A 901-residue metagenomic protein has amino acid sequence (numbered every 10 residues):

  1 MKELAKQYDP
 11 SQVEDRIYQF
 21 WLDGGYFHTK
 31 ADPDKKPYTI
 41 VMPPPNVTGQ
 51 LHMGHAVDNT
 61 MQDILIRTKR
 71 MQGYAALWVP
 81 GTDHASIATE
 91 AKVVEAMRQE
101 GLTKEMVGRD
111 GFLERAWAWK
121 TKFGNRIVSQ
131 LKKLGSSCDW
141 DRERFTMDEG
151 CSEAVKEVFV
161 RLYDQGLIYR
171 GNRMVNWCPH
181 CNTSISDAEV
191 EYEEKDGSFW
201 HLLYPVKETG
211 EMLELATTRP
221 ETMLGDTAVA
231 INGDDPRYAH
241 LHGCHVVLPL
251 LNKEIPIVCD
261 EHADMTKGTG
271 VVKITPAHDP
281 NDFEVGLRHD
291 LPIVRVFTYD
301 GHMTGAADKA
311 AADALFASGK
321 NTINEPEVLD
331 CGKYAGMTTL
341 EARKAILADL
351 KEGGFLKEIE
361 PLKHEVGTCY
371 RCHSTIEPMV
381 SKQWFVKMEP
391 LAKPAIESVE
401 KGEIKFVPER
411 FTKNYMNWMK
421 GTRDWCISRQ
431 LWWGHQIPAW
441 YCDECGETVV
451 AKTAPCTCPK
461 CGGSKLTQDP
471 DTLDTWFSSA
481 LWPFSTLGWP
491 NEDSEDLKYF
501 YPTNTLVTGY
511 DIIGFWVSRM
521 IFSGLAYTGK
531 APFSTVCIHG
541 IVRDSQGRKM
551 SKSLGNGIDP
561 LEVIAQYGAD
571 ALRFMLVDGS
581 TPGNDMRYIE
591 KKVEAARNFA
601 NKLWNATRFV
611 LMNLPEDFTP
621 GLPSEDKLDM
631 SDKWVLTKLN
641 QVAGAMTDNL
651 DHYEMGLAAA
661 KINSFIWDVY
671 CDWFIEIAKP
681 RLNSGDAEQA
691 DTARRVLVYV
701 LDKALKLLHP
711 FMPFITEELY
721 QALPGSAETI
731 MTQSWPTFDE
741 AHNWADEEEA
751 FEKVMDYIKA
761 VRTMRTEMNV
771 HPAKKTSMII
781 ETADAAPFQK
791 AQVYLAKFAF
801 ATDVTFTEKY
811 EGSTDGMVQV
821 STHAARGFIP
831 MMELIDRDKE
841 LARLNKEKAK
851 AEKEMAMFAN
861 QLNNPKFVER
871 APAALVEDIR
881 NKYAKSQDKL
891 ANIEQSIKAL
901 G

Functional and structural regions predicted by a protein language model:
M1-D234, T275-R288, P292-A311, R343 (+9 more regions): N-terminal, positively charged nucleic-acid-binding surface of large information/translation enzymes
D34-M42, I64, E100-T103, V128-G135 (+8 more regions): Active-site-adjacent bridging/hinge elements
G54-I66, G73, T82-D83, C151-A154 (+8 more regions): Structured ligand/cofactor/substrate-binding pocket environments in proteins
R67-A75, A96-R109, S129, K133-C138 (+19 more regions): Secondary-structure transition/capping motifs at alpha-helix termini and the adjoining loop/turn into the next element
Q99-E114, A335, K405-F406, L561 (+1 more regions): Short, polar/flexible loop-turn hinges at active-site or ligand-entry regions and domain interfaces
C181, L251, C372, D443-C445 (+1 more regions): Short Cys/His-rich metal-coordination motifs, predominantly Zn2+-binding knuckles/fingers
W200-K207, C244-P249, G367-R371, W440 (+1 more regions): Short acidic-hydrophobic surface loop/beta-edge motif
H201, N417-F477, L481, A526-A569 (+2 more regions): Feature 926 captures the class I aminoacyl-tRNA synthetase adenylation module centered on the KMSKS loop
